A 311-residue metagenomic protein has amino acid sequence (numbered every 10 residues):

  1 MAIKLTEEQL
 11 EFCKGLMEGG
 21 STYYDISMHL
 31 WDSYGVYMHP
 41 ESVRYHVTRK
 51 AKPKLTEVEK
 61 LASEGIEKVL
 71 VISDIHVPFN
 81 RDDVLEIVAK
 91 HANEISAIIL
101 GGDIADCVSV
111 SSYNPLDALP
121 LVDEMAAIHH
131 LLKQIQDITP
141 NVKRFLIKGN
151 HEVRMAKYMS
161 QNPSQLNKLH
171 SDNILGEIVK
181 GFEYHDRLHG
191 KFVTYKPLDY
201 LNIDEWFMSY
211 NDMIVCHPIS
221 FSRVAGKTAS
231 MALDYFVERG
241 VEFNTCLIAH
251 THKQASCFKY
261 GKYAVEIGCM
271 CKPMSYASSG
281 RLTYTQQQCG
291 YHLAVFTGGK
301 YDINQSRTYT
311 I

Functional and structural regions predicted by a protein language model:
I3-S21: Short, amphipathic alpha-helical "recognition" segments used to contact nucleic acids or chromatin
Y24, M28-T48: Short, basic interhelical loop/turn and adjoining N-cap of the next helix at nucleic-acid- or acidic-partner-contacting
A51-G65: Short Lys/Arg-enriched helix C-cap and helix-to-coil transition segments that create basic nucleic-acid-contact patches
E57-V58, I72, V77-H185: Core catalytic region of metal-dependent phosphoesterases/phosphodiesterases, especially metallo-beta-lactamase-like
E67-V69, S96-I99, M213-I214, T245-L247: Structural motif
K68-H76, D212-R223, A264-G268: Active-site-proximal beta-strand elements of phosphoester/diester hydrolases
H129-T245, T251: Conserved catalytic scaffold of divalent metal-dependent phosphoesterases
I219-Y309: Conserved beta-sheet core of the metallophosphoesterase superfamily
